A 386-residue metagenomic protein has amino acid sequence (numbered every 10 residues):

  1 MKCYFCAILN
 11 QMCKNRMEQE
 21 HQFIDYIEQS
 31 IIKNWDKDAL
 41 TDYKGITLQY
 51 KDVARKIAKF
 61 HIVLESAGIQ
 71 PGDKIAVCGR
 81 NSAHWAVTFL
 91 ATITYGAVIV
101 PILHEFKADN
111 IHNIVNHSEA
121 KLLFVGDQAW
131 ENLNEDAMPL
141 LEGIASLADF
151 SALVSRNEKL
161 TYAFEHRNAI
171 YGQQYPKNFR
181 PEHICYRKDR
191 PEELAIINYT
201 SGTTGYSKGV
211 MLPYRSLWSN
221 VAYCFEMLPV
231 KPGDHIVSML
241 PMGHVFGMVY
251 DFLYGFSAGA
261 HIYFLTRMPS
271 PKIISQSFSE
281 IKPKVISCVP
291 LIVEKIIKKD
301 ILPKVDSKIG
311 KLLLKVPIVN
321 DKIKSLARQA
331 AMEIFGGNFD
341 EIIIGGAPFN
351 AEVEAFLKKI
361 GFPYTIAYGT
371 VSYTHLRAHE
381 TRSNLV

Functional and structural regions predicted by a protein language model:
E18-A39, A195: A short N-terminal helical cap/helix-turn-helix that marks the beginning of AMP-binding/adenylate-forming
Q19, D36-S82, A86, L90 (+3 more regions): Conserved AMP-binding/adenylate-forming core of the ANL superfamily
Y26, A67, T94-G172: Structural core segment of the AMP-binding/adenylate-forming
W35, F164-Y199, Y206, P229-H235: Conserved pre-ATP/AMP-binding loop-to-beta segment of ANL
K74, R80-V100, H104-A108, N116-L122 (+4 more regions): A short helix-loop-beta submotif of the ANL/AMP-binding
T200, T374-T381: Conserved small/polar residues in nucleotide/adenosyl-binding loops
W218-H235, M242-R328, N338, K359 (+1 more regions): Conserved AMP-binding/adenylation subdomain of ANL enzymes
L291, G345-V353, I366-R377: Conserved A3 ("GATE") glycine/threonine-rich loop of ANL adenylate-forming enzymes
